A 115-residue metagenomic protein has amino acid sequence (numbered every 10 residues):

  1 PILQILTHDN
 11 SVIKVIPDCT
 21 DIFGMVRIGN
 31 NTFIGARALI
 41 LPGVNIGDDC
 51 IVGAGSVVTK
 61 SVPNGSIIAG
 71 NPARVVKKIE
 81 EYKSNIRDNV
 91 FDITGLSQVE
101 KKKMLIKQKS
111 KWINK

Functional and structural regions predicted by a protein language model:
P1, A54, N64: Residues that flank catalytic or metal-binding motifs in active/ligand-binding sites
P1-N45, P72, K78-E80: Flexible, glycine/small-residue-enriched loop-and-beta-strand segment within the central core of proteins
G24, A54-V57, I67: Hydrophobic alpha-helical segments of small multi-pass membrane proteins
F33, I51, I67-I68: Short-chain dehydrogenase/reductase
R37-I51, S56-K60: Beta-rich strand-turn-strand
P63-N64, A69-P72: Acidic, glycine-centered active-site loop in nucleotide-sugar glycosyltransferases
N71-K115: Terminal amphipathic alpha-helical/low-complexity segments used for targeting or macromolecular assembly
